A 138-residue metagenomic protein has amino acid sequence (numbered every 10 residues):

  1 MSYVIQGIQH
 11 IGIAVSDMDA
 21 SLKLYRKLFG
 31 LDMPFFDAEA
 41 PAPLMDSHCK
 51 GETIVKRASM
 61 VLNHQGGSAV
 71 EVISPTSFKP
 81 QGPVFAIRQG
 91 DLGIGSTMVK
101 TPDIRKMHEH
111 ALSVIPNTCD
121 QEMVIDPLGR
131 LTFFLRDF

Functional and structural regions predicted by a protein language model:
M1-V4, I13, F36, S68-E71 (+1 more regions): Vicinal oxygen chelate
S2-I5, G12-I13, L22, T53 (+3 more regions): Short, low-complexity cationic-aromatic patches
I8, M18, F36, V70-I73 (+1 more regions): Intrinsically disordered, low-complexity, positively biased terminal segments
A14-G67, S113: Core segments of cupin and vicinal oxygen chelate
S21, E39, T76, A86 (+2 more regions): Catalytic cores of nucleotide-enabled group-transfer and carboxylate-activating enzymes in metabolic and assembly-line
A40-M45, K50-S59, S77-Q81, V99 (+3 more regions): Amide-forming acyltransferase catalytic core, primarily the GNAT-like/NAT-type and related acyltransferase folds
V70, Q81-F85, Q89-D91, P102: Post-signal peptide N-terminal segment of secreted/secretory-pathway proteins
